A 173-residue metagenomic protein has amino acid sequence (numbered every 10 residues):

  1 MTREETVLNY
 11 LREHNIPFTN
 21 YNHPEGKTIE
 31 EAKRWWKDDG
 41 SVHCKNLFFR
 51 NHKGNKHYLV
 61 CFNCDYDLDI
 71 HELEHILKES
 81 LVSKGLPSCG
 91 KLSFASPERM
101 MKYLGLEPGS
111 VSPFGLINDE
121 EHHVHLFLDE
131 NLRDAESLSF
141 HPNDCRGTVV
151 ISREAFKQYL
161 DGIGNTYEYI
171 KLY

Functional and structural regions predicted by a protein language model:
M1-Y173: Extended, low-hydrophobicity, polar/charged segments
